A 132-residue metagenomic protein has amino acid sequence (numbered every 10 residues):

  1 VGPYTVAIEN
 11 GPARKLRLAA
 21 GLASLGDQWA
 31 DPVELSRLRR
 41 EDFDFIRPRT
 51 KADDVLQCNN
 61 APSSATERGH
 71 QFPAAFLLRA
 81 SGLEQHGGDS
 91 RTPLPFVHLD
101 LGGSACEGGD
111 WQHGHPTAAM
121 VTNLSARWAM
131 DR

Functional and structural regions predicted by a protein language model:
V1-R132: A generic structural signal for tightly packed, nonpolar segments enriched in small/aliphatic residues
